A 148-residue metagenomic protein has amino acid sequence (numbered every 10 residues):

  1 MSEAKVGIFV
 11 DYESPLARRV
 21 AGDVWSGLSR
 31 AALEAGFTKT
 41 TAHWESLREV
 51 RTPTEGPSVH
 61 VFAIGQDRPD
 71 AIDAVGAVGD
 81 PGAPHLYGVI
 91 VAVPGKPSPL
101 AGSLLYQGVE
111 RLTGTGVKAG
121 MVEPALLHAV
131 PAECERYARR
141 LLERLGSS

Functional and structural regions predicted by a protein language model:
S2-G27, K39-S148: Intrinsically disordered, low-complexity regulatory regions enriched in serine/threonine/proline and acidic residues
